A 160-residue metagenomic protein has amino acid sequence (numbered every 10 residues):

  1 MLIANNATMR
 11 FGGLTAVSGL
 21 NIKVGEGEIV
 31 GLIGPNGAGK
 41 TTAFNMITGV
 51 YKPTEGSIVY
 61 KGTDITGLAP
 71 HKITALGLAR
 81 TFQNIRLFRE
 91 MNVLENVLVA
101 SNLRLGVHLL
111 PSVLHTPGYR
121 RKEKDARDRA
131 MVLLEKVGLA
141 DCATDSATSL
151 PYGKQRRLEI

Functional and structural regions predicted by a protein language model:
M1-I160: Glycine-rich phosphate-binding loops of nucleotide-dependent enzymes
